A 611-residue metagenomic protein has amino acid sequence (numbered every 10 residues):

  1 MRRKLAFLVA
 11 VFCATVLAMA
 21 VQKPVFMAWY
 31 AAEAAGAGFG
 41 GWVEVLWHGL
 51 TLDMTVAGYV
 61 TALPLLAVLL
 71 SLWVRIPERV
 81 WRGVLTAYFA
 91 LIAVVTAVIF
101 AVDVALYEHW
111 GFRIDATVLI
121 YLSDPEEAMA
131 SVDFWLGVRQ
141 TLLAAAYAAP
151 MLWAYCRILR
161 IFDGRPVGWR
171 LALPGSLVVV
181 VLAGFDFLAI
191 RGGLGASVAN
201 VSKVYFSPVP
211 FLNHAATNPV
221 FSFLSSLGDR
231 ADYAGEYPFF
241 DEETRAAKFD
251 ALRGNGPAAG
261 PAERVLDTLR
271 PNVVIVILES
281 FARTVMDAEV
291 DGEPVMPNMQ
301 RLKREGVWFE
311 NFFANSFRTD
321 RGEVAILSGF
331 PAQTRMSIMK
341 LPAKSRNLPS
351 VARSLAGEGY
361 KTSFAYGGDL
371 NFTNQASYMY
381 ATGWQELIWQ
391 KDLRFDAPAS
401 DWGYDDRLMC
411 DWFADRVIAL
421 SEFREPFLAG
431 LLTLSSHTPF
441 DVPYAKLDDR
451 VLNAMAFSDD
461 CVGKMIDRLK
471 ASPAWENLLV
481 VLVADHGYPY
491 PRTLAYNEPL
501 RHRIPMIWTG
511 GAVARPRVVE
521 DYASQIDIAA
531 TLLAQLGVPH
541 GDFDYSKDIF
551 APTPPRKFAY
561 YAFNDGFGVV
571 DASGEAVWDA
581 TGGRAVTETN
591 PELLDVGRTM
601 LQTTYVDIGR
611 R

Functional and structural regions predicted by a protein language model:
M1-D232: Transmembrane and membrane-interface helices of multi-pass, inner-membrane envelope-modifying transferases
A35-G38, D133, V167-L171, A234-Y237 (+2 more regions): Alpha-helix capping and helix-coil boundary motifs
R79-G83, A234-T244, M339-A343, S546-K547: Short alpha-helical "patches" and their helix-cap loops
G137-R139, L143, E243-A247, M379: Long, well-ordered, tryptophan-enriched scaffold segments
V209, A216-P219, S225-A258, R304: The feature marks either
A247-R611: Solvent-exposed soluble domains appended to multi-pass membrane proteins
